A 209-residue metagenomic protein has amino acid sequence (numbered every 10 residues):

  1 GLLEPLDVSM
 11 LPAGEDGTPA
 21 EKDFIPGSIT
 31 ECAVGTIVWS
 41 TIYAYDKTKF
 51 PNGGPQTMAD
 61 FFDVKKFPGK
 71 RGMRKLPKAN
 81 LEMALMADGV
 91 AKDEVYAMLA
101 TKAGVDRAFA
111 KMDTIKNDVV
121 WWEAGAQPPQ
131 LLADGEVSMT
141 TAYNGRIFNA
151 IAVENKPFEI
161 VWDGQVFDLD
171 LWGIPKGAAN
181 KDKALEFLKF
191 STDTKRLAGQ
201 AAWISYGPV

Functional and structural regions predicted by a protein language model:
G1-A133: Extracytoplasmic ligand-binding site segments that recognize negatively charged/polar headgroups
T41, T48-P51, P77-L81, G145-F148 (+3 more regions): Solvent-exposed loop/turn segments at secondary-structure junctions within structured extracellular/periplasmic domains
F67-K70, N117-D118, G135-S138, K156-F158 (+1 more regions): Loop/turn elements at helix/coil->beta-strand transitions in domains of secreted/extracellular proteins
R74-K75, N144, I204: Short secondary-structure boundary segments
V105-T114, V153-K176: Periplasmic-binding protein-like
P128-L131, I147, A184, R196-L197: Short, hydrophobic alpha-helical packing/hinge segments within bilobed ligand-binding/sensory domains
M139-P157: A ligand-binding cleft/hinge motif common to bilobed small-molecule-binding domains
D170, P175-V209: Mature extracytoplasmic/periplasmic domains
